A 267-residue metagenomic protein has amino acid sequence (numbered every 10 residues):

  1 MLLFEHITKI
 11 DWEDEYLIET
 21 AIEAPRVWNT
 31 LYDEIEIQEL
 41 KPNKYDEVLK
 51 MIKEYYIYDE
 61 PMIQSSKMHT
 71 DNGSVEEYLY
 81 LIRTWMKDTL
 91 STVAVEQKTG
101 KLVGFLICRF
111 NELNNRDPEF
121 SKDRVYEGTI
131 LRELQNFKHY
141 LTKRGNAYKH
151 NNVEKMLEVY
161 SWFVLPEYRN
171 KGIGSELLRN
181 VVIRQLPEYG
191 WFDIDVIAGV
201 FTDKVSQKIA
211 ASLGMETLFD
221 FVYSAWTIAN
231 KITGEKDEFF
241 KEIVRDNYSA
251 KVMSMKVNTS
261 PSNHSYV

Functional and structural regions predicted by a protein language model:
E36-K50: A short beta-loop-alpha structural element at the N-terminal edge of CoA-dependent acyl/N-acetyltransferase catalytic
M51-K67, N114-R116: Helix-loop element at the rim of GNAT/NAT acetyltransferase active sites that forms part of the acceptor-substrate
M62-S91, E96-T99, I107: Active-site rim helix/loop that mediates acceptor-substrate recognition in acyltransferases
K101-W162, F219-D246: Conserved acyl-donor/pantetheine-binding loop and adjacent beta-alpha core of acyl/acetyltransferases and related
K155-V159, L186-T202, S212: Conserved GNAT acetyl-CoA-binding A-motif
E158-P166, N170-L186, S212: Conserved acetyl-CoA-binding loop-helix of GNAT-fold acetyltransferases
Y160-R169, I197-K208, F221-A225: Conserved beta-strand-loop-alpha-helix junction that forms the acyl-donor binding cleft
A211-F221: Conserved acetyl-CoA-binding loop of GNAT-fold acetyltransferases
